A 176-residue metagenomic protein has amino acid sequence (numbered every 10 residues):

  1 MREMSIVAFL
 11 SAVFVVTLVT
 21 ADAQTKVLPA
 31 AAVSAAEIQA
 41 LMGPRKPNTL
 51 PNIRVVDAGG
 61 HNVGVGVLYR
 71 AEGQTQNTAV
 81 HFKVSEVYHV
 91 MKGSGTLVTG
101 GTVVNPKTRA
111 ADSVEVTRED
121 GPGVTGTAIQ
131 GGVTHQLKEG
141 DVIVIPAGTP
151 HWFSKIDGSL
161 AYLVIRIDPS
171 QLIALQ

Functional and structural regions predicted by a protein language model:
M1-M4: N-terminal secretory signal peptides that target proteins for export/translocation
V7-L18: Bacterial N-terminal signal peptides
V19-K83, L175: A short, N-terminal "cap"/entry segment at the start of jelly-roll beta-barrel domains of the cupin/DSBH fold
F82-G101, D112-V124: Short, conserved beta-strand element in jelly-roll/cupin
S85-H89, T134-H135, V142-I143: His/acidic/aromatic-lined binding-pocket segments of jelly-roll/cupin-type domains and related regulatory beta-sandwich
T127-G132: Short alpha-helix capping/helix-loop boundary micro-motifs
Q136-I156: Conserved metal-binding segment of the jelly-roll/cupin
G158-A174: A short hydrophobic beta-strand segment most commonly corresponding to one strand of the jelly-roll/cupin
